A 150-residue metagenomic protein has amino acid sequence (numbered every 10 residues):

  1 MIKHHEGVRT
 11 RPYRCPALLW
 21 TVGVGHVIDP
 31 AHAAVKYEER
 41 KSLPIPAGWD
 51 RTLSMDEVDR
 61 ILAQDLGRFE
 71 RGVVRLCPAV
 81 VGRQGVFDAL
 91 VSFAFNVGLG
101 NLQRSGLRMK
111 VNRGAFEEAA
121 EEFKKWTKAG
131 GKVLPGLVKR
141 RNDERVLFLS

Functional and structural regions predicted by a protein language model:
M1-R11, A17, V24-P30, E57-Q64 (+2 more regions): Long, amphipathic alpha-helical surface segments
Y13-A47, G85, L107: Short, surface-exposed glycine/acidic/tryptophan-bearing loops
A17, L53, E57, G85 (+1 more regions): Short, well-structured alpha-helical interface segments that form or flank functional binding sites
E38-E39, G48-R51, W126, P135-V138: Generic detector of bulky aromatic hydrophobic side chains
K41-I61: Short hydrophobic interaction/assembly module
G82-V91, E118: Alpha-helical scaffolds flanking conserved acidic
L90-L99: Acidic helix/loop microenvironments that form the catalytic cleft of cell-wall polysaccharide enzymes
